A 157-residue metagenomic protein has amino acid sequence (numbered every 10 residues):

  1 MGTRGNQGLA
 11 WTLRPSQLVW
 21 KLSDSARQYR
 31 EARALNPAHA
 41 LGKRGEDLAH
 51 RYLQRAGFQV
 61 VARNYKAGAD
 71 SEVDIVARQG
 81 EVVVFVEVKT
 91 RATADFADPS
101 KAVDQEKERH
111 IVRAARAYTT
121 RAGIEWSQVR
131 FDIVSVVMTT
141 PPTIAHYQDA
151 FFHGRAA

Functional and structural regions predicted by a protein language model:
M1-R4, R33-L35: Charged, glycine-rich intrinsically disordered N-terminal tails and low-complexity linkers that flank
T3-Q17, T120-A157: Domain-level recognition of nuclease-like catalytic cores that cleave nucleotide substrates
V19-R63: Acidic-basic catalytic patches of nuclease active cores, encompassing PD-(D/E)XK and other metal-cofactor nuclease
Y29, T90-T139: Catalytic cores of nucleic-acid endonucleases
L53, V73-F96, I111: Conserved catalytic cores of phosphodiester-cleaving nucleases, focusing on short active-site segments
R63-A67, V134-V136: Short, solvent-exposed loop/turn elements at beta->coil junctions and helix N-caps that rim active or binding pockets
G68-S71, P141: Short acidic/glycine-enriched loop/turn segments that link adjacent beta-strands
